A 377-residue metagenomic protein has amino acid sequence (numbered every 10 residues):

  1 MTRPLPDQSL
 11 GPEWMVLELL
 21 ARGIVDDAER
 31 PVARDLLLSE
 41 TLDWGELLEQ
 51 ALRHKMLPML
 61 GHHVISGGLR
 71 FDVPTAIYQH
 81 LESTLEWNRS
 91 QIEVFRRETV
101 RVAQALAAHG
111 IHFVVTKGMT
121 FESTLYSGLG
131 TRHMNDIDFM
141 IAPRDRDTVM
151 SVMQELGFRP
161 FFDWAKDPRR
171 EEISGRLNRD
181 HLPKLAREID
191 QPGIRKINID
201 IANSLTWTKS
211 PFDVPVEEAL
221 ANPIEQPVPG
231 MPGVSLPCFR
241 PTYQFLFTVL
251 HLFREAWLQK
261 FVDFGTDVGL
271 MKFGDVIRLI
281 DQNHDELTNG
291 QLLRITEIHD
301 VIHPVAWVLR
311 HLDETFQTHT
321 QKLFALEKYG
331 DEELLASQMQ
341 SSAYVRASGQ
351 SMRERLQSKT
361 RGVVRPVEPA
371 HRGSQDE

Functional and structural regions predicted by a protein language model:
T2-N135, I141-E377: Conserved NTP-donor binding/palm subdomain of two-metal-ion nucleotidyltransferases/polymerases, i.e., the charged
